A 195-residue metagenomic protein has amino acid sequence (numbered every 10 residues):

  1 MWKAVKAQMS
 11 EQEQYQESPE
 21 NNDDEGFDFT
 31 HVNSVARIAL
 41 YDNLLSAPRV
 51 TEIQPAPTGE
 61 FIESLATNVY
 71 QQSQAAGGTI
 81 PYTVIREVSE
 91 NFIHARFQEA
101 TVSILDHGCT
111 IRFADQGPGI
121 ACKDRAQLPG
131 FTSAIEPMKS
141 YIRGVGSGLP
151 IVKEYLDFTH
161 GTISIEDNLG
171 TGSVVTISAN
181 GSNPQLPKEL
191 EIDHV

Functional and structural regions predicted by a protein language model:
M1-S46, V84-I85, S89-V195: Conserved beta-strand-loop-beta-strand hairpin that lines the nucleotide-binding pocket of ATP/GTP-utilizing enzymes
V50: Donor/substrate-binding cores of folate-linked one-carbon enzymes
I53-S89: Conserved short strand/loop->alpha-helix "switch" segment adjacent to the catalytic nucleotide/phosphoryl-transfer site
